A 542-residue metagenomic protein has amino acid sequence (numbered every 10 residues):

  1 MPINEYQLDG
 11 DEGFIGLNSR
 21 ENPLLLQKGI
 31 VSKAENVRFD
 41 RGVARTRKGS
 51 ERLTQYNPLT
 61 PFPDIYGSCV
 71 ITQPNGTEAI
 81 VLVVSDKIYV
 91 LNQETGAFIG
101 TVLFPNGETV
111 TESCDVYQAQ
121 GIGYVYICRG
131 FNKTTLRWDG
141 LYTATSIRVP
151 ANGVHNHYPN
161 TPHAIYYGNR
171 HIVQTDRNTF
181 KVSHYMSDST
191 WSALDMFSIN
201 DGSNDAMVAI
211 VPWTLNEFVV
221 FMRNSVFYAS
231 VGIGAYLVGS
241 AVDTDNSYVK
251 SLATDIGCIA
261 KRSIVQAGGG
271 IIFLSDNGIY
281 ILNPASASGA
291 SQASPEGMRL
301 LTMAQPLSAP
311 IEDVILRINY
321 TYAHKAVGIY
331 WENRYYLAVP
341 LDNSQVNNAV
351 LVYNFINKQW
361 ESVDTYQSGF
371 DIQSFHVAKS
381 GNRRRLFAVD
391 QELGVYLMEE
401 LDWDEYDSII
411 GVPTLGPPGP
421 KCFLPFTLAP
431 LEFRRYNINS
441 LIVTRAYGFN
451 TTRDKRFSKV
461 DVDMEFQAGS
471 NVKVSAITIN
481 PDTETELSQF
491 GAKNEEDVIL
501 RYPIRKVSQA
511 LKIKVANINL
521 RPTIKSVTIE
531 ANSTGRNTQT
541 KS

Functional and structural regions predicted by a protein language model:
M1-I99, L103, G107-Y124, I256-R262 (+2 more regions): Beta-sheet repeat architectures centered on beta-propellers
L25-G49, D176-S192, V231, V238-G239: Blade/loop signatures of beta-propeller domains
S85-D86, G130-N132, N169, R177-N178 (+6 more regions): Surface-exposed loop/turn positions within WD40 beta-propeller blades
I88-Q93, T134-D139, T175-A193, A229 (+2 more regions): Short beta-strand segments and strand-loop junctions that repeat across beta-rich extracellular domains
G140-I165: Asp-box/WD-like beta-propeller blade repeats and closely related beta-sheet repeat scaffolds
G168-N169, T175-D176, W213, F218 (+1 more regions): Trp/Gly-enriched beta-strand/coil motifs that build multi-repeat beta-propeller-like domains and related W-rich binding
F218-S251: Surface-exposed extracellular loop regions of Gram-negative outer-membrane beta-barrel proteins
